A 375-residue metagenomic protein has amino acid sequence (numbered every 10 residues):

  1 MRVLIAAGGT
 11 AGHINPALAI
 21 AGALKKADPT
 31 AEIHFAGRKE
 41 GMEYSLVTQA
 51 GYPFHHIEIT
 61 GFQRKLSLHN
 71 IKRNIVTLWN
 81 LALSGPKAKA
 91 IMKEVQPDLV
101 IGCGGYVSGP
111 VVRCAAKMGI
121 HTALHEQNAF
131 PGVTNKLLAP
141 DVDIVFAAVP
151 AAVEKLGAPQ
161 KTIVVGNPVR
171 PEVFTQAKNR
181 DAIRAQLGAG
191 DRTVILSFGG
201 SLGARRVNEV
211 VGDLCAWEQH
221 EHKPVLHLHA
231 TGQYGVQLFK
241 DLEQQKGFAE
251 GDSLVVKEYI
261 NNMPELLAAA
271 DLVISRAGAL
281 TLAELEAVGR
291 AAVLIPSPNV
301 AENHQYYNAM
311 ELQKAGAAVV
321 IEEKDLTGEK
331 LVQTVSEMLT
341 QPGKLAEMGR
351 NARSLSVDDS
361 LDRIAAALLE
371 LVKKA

Functional and structural regions predicted by a protein language model:
V3-T10, T30-L83, V165, G199 (+2 more regions): Conserved nucleotide-sugar phosphate-binding/catalytic loop shared by glycosyltransferases and other
I5, H34, M42, P53 (+1 more regions): Active-site-proximal region of nucleotide-activated glycan assembly enzymes, centered on histidine/acidic-rich loops
L46, K65, K178-D181, A185 (+4 more regions): Donor-nucleotide binding loops and adjacent catalytic segments primarily of GT-B fold Leloir glycosyltransferases
K87-V100, V107-A123, K136, P140-D141: Glycosyltransferases and closely related glycan-assembly transferases that use nucleotide-activated donors
P97-L99, P264, A268-A283, R290-A291: Acidic donor-binding loop of glycosyltransferase active sites
M118, A268-A270, E286-P296, A315: Conserved donor-binding/catalytic loop of nucleotide-activated donor transferases
K344-D358: A short, well-ordered alpha-helix in the C-terminal region of glycosyltransferases
D358-A375: C-terminal alpha-helical cap of glycosyltransferases
